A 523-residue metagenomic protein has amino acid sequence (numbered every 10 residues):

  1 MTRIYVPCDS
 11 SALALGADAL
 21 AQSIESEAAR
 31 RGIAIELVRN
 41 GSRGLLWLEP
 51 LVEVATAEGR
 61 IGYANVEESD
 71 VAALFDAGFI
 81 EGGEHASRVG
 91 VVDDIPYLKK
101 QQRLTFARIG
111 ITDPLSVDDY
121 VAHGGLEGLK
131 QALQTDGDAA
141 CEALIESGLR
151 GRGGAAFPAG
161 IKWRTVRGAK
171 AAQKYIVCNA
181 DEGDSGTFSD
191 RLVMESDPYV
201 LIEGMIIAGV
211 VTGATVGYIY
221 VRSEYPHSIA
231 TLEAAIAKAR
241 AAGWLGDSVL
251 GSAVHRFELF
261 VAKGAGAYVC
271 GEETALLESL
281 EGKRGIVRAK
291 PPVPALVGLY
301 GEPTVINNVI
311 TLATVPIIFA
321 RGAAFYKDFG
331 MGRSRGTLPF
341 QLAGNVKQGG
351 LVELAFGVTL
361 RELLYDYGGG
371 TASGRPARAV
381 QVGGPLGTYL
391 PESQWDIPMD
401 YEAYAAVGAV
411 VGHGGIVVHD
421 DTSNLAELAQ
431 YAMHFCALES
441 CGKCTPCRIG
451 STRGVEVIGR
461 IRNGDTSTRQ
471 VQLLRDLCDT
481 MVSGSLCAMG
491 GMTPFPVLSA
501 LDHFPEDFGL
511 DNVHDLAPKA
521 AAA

Functional and structural regions predicted by a protein language model:
S11-L13, W47, G125, L144-V166 (+5 more regions): Conserved phosphate/anionic-ligand binding catalytic regions in large, soluble enzymes, centered on
A17-V38, T56-G82, E127-E146, A172-I176 (+7 more regions): Ferredoxin-type iron-sulfur electron-transfer modules in oxidoreductases and energy-metabolism complexes
H85-E146, N307-G322: Flexible inter-domain linker/hinge segments
T112-E127, C178-D190, P294-L299, Q341-V346: Gly-rich Lys/Arg/Thr-decorated short loops/hinges at beta-loop-alpha junctions or inter-strand turns that position
K130-K170, K327-D328, R333, Q341 (+4 more regions): Accessory "access/gating" subregions that flank catalytic or transport cores
D197-V211: Histidine-anchored nucleotide/phosphate-binding helix
G204-I206, A355-A372: Short amphipathic, charge-patterned alpha-helical segments
I229-F356, G368: Hydrophobic alpha-helical positions that pack around
